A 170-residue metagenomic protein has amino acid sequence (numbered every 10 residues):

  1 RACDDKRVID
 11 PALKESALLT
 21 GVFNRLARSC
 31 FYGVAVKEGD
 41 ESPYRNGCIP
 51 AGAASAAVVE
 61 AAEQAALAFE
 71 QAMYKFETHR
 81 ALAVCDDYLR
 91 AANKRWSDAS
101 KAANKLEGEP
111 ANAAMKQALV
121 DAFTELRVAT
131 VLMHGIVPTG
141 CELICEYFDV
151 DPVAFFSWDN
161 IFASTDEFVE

Functional and structural regions predicted by a protein language model:
R1-P50, D151-F156, I161-V169: Catalytic adenosine-cofactor/nucleotide-binding cores of aminoacyl-tRNA synthetases and other
D4-K6, D86-E170: Basic, alpha-helical terminal appendages of large translation-related enzymes
R7-V22, A54-A62, Y74-V84, Y88 (+1 more regions): Secondary-structure capping and boundary motifs in well-ordered enzyme cores
L19-V22, L26, C30-G33, K37 (+9 more regions): Short secondary-structure junctions and interdomain/linker hinges
A27-F69, L89, N93-A111: Conserved, charged catalytic cores of large soluble enzymes
